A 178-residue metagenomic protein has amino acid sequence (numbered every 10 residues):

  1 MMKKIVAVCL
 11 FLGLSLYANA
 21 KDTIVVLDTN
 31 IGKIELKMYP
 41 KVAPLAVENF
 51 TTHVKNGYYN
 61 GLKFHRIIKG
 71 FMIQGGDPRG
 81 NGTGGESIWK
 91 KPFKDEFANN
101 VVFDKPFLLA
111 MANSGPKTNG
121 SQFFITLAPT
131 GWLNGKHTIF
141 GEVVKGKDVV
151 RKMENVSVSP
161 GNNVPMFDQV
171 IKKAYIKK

Functional and structural regions predicted by a protein language model:
M1-V6, L109: Bacterial N-terminal signal peptides that target proteins for export
I5-L14: Sec-dependent N-terminal signal peptides
G13-K178: Cyclophilin-like peptidyl-prolyl cis-trans isomerases
